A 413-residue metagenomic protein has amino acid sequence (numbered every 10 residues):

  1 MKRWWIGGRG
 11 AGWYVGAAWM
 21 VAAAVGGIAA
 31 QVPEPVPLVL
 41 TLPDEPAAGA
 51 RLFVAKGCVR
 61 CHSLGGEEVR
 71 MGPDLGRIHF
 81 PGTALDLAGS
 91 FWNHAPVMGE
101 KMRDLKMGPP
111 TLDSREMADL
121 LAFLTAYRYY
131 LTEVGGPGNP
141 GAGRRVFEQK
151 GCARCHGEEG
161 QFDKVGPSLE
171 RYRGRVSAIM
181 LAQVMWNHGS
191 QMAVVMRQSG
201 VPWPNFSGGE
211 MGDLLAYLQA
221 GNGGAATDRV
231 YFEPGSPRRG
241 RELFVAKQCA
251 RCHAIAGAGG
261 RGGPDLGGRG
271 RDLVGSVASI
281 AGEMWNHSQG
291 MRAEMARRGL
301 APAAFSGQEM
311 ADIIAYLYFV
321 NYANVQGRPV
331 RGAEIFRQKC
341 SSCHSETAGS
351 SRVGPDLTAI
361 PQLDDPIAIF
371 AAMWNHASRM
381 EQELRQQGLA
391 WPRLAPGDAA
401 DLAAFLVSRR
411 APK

Functional and structural regions predicted by a protein language model:
M1-A48, N205-F206, A304, Q308 (+3 more regions): N-terminal export/targeting leaders of redox proteins
Q31-V54, A122-E148, A216-V245, E309-I335 (+2 more regions): Electrostatic cytochrome c docking/interface patches
V39, S63-A95, R144-R145, R154-G189 (+4 more regions): Gly/Gly-Pro-rich "capping" loops immediately C-terminal to redox-active cysteine motifs in periplasmic/lumenal
C58, C152, C249, C340: Short cysteine-rich clusters marking metal-coordination/redox-active sites
H62, T125, H156, L218-N222 (+4 more regions): Protein kinase-like catalytic domain
G66, R128, G160, N222 (+5 more regions): Activation segment of ePK-like protein kinases, specifically the conserved APE
V69-H79, W92-M117, D163-Y172, W186-M211 (+5 more regions): Axial heme c-ligation environment in periplasmic c-type cytochrome domains
F91, L120, L124, L181 (+8 more regions): Hydrophobic "lid"/C-terminal helical patch of Rossmann-like NAD(P)-dependent dehydrogenase/epimerase domains
